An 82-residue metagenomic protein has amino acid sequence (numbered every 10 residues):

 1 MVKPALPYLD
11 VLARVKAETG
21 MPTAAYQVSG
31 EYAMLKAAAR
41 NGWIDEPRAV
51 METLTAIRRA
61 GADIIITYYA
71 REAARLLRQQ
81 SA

Functional and structural regions predicted by a protein language model:
M1-A82: Domain-level signal for soluble alpha/beta catalytic cores
